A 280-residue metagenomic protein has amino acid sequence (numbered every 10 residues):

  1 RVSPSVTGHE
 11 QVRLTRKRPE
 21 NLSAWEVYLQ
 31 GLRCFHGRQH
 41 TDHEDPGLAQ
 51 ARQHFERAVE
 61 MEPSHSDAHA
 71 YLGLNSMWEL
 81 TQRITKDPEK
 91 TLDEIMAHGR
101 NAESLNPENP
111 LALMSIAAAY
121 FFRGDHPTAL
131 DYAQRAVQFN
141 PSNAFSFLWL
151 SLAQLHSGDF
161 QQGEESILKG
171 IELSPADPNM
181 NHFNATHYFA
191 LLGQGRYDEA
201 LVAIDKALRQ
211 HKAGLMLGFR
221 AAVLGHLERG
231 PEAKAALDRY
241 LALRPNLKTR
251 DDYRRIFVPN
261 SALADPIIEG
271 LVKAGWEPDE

Functional and structural regions predicted by a protein language model:
R1-A207, H211-K212, M216, R220-H226 (+1 more regions): Acidic, proline/glycine-rich low-complexity intrinsically disordered segments
L22, P231, V258-A262: Residue-level detector of secondary-structure boundary/capping sites
S174, K248-T249: Short, solvent-exposed coil/turn linker segments
G225-K248: TPR/TPR-like (Sel1-like) alpha-helical repeat modules
T249-E280: Terminal, low-structured helical/coil segments at or just beyond the last alpha-helical repeat
